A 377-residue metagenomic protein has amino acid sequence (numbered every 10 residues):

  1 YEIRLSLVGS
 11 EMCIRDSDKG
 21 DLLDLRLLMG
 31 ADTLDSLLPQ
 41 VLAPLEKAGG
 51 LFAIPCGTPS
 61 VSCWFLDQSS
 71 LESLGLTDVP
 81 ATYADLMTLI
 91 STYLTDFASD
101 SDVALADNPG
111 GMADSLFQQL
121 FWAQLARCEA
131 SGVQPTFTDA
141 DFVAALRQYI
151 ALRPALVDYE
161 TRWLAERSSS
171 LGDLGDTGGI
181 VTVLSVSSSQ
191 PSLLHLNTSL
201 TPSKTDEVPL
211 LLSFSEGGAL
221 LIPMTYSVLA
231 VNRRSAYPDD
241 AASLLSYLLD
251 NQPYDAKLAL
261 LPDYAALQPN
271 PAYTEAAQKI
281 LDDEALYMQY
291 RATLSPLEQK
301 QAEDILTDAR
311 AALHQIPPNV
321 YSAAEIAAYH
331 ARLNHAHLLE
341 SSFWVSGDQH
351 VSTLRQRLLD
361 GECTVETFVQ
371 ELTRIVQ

Functional and structural regions predicted by a protein language model:
Y1-I14: Single conserved hydrophobic/aromatic residue that forms the stacking wall/gate of nucleotide- or nucleobase-binding
E11, R15-C63, D206-L212: Hinge/lid segment of periplasmic solute-binding proteins
K47-G57, S62, D85-R147, G178-S187: Extracytoplasmic/periplasmic solute-binding protein
S70-V79, R234-A241: Short helix-loop capping/hinge motifs at secondary-structure junctions, enriched in acidic/polar residues
Y83-D85, E160-G178: Short helix-initiation/N-cap motifs at beta->coil->alpha
I90-S91, G132-S169, L200, K204-F214: Glycine-centered hinge/linker elements that transmit conformational signals in sensory and ligand-binding systems
L200-Q289: Extracytoplasmic/periplasmic substrate-recognition and gating elements
A285-V376: C-terminal capping/gating helix-and-loop segments adjacent to ligand/active sites or protein-protein/ligand interfaces
